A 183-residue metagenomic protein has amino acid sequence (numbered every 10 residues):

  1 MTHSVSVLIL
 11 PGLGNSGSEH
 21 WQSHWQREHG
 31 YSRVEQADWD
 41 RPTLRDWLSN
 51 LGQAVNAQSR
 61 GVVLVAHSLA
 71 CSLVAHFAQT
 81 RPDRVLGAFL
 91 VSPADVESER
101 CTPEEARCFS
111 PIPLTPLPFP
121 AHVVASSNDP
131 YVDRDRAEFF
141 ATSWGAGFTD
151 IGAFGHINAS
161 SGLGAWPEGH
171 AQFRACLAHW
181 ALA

Functional and structural regions predicted by a protein language model:
T2-R60, W180: Active-site catalytic motif of lipid deacylating hydrolases and related acyltransferases
N15-S16, S127-V132: Acidic catalytic loop of the alpha/beta-hydrolase fold
Q22, D133-A141: Short alpha-helix in the alpha/beta-hydrolase fold that links the catalytic acid
S32, T142-N158: Catalytic histidine neighborhood in serine/cysteine hydrolases with alpha/beta-hydrolase-type architecture
L64-A75: Gly/Ala-rich beta-loop-alpha elbow adjacent to hydrolase catalytic centers
D83-S98: A conserved short beta-strand
L117-P118, H122-A125, D129: Short beta-strand/loop motif that positions the catalytic acidic residue of the alpha/beta-hydrolase fold
A159-A175: Post-His helix in hydrolase/transferase enzymes
